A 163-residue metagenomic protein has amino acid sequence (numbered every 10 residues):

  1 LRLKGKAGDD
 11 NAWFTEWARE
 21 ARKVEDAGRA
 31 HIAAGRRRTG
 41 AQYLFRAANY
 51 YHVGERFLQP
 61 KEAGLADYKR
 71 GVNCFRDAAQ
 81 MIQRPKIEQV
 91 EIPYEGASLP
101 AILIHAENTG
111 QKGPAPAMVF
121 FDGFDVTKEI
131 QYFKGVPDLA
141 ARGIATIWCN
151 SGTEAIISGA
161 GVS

Functional and structural regions predicted by a protein language model:
L1-A79: Alpha-helical protein-protein interaction scaffolds
N11, R37-R38, K86, G113 (+1 more regions): Generic hydrophobic-segment detector
W17, V24, A66-G113: N-terminal cap/lid segment of alpha/beta-hydrolase-fold proteins
I32, I82, I87, I92 (+4 more regions): Weak global preference for isoleucine
L44, A106-N108, I147: Residue-level detection of beta-strand scaffold positions
K61, Y68, I92, L139-R142 (+1 more regions): Short, surface-exposed, charged/polar-biased interaction segments
G110-S163: Cap/lid segment of the alpha/beta-hydrolase catalytic domain
